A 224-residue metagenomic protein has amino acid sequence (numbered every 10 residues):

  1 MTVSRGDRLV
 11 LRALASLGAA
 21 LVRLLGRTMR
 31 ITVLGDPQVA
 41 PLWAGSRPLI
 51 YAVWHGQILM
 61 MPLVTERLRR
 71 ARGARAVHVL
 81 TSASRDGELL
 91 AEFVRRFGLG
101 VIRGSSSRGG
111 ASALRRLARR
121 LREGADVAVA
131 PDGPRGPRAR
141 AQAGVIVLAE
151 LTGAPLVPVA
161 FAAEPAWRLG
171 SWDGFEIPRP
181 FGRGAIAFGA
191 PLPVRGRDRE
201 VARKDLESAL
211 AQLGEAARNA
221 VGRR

Functional and structural regions predicted by a protein language model:
M1-T28, W43, E92-R96, G100 (+1 more regions): Non-catalytic C-terminal accessory region of glycerolipid acyltransferases and related lyso-lipid remodeling enzymes
R23-R47, M60, E66-R67: A short, well-structured juxtamembrane/interface segment
V33, V39-P41, L59, R69 (+4 more regions): Residues in flexible loops and secondary-structure boundaries
P37, G109-A111: Short helix-initiation/N-cap motifs at beta->coil->alpha
G45-S107: Catalytic core of membrane glycerolipid acyltransferases/transacylases, capturing the structured, soluble-facing
